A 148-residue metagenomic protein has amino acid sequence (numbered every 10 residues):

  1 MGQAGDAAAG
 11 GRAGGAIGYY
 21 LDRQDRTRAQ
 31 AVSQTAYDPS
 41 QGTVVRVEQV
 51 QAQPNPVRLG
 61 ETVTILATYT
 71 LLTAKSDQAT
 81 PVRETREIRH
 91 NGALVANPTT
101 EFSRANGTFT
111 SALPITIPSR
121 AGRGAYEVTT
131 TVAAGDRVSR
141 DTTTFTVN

Functional and structural regions predicted by a protein language model:
M1-V32: Short, low-complexity, glycine-enriched hydrophobic/amphipathic alpha-helices that associate with lipid bilayers
Y20-N148: N-terminal leader-region detector that preferentially activates on the first domain or presequence of a protein
